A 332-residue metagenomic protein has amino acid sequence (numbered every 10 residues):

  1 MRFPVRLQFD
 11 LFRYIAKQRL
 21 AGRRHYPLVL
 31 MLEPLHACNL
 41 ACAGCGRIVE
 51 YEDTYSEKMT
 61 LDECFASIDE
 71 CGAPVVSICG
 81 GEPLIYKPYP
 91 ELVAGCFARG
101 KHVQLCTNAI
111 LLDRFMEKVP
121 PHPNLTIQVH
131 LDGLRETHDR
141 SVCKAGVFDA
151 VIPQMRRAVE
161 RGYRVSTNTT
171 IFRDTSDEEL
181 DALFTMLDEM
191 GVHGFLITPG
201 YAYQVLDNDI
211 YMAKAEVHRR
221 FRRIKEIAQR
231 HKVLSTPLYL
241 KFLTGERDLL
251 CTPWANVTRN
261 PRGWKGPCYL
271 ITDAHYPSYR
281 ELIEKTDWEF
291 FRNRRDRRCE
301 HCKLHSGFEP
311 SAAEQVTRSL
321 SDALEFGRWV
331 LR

Functional and structural regions predicted by a protein language model:
R2-K118, H122-P123, Q315, E325 (+1 more regions): Conserved alpha-helical substructure of the radical SAM core
A37, L111, L134, F172-D174 (+5 more regions): Short, solvent-exposed loop/turn segments at secondary-structure junctions
Y51-D53, R135-V142, Y203-N208: A short acidic, helix-capping loop that chelates divalent metal ions and anchors anionic groups
Y55-M59, V142-V147, Y211-E216: Alpha-helix N-cap and loop-to-helix initiation/capping positions
L61-I78, Y86-T198: Radical SAM/AdoMet-radical enzyme domain recognition
R99-K101, V165-N168, R173, Y203-L234: Short acidic, glycine/proline-enriched helix-loop-strand junctions
D174, G194-A215, T236-R247, T272-H275: Flexible glycine/acidic-rich beta-alpha junction loops that bind and position SAM and/or redox cofactors in anaerobic
K232-R332: Accessory C-terminal segments flanking Radical SAM cores
